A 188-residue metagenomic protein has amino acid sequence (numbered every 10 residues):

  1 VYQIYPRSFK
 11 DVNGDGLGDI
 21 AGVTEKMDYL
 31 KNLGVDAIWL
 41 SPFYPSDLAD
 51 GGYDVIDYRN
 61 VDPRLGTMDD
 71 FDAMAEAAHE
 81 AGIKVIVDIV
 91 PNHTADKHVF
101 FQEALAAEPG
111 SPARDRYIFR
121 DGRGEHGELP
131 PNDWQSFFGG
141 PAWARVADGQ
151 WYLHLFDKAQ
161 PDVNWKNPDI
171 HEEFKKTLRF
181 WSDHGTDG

Functional and structural regions predicted by a protein language model:
V1-K175, R179, D183: Acidic/aromatic-lined carbohydrate-recognition and catalytic surfaces of CAZymes acting on diverse glycans
D187: Receiver (REC) domain switch/active-site residues of two-component response regulators
